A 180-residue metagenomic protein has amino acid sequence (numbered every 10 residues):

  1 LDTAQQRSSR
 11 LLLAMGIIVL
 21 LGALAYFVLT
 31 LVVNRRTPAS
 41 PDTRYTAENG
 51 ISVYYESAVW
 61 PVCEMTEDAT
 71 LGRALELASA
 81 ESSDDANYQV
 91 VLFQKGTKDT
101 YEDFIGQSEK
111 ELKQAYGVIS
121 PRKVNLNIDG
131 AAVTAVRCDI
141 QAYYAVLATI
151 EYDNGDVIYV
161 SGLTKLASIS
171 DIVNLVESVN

Functional and structural regions predicted by a protein language model:
L1-S8: N-terminal Lys/Arg-rich, disordered targeting/topogenic segments
A14-T30: Hydrophobic membrane-insertion alpha-helices, especially the h-region of bacterial N-terminal signal peptides
L31-E48: Ser/Thr/Pro/Gly-rich low-complexity linker/stalk segments immediately outside membranes or between
A39-R44, T70-E76, N127-R137: Short, hydrophobic/aromatic-rich segments at coil-to-beta transitions
E48-D103, D139-I140: Secretory pathway targeting signatures of secreted, lumenal, and periplasmic proteins
S57-W60, D153-N180: Surface-exposed amphipathic alpha-helical segments
A58, S82-D85, G96, D129-A131 (+1 more regions): Short, solvent-exposed coil/turn segments at beta-strand boundaries
G106-D153: Signature of long, low-cysteine stretches enriched in small and polar/charged residues
